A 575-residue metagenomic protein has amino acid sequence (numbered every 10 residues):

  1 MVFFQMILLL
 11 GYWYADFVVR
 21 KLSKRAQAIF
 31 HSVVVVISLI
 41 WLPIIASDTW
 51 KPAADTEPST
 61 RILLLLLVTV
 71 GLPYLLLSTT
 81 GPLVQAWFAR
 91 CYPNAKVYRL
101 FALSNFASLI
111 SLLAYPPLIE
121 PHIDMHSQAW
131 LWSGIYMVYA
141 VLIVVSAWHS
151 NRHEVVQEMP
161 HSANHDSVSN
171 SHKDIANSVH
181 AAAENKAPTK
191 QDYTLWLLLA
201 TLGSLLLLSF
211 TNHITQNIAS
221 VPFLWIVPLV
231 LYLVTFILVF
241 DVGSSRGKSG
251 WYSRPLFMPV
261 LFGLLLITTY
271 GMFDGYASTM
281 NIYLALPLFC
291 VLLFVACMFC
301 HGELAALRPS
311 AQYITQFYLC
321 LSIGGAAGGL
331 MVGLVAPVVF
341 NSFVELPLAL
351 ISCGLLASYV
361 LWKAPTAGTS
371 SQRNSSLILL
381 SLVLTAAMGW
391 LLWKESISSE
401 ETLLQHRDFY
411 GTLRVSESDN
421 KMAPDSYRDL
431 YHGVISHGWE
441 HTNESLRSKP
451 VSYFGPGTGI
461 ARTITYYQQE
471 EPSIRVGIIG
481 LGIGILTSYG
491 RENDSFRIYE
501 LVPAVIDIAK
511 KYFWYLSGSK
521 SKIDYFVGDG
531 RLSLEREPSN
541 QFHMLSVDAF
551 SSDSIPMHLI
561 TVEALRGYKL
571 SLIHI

Functional and structural regions predicted by a protein language model:
M1-L572: Alpha-helical transmembrane segments of multi-pass membrane proteins
